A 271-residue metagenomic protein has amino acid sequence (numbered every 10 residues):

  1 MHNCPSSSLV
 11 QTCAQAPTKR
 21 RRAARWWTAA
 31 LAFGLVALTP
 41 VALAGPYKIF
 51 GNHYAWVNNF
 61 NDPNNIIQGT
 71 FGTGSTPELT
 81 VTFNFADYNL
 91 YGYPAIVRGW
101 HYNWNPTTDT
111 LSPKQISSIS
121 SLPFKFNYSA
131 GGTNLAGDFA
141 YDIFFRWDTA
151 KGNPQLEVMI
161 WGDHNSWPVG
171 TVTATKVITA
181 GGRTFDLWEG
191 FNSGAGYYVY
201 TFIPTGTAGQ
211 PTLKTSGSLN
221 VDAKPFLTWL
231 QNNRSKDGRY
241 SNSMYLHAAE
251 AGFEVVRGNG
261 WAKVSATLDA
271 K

Functional and structural regions predicted by a protein language model:
M1-A23: N-terminal secretory signal peptides that target proteins for export/translocation
T28-L38: Bacterial N-terminal signal peptides
L38-A44: Sec/Tat signal peptide C-region and signal peptidase I cleavage site
I49-Y128: N-terminal carbohydrate-binding/catalytic regions of secreted carbohydrate-active enzymes
P63, I67, G72-N84, G194 (+4 more regions): Surface-exposed extracytoplasmic segments
I96-I178: Extracellular-facing segments of soluble proteins and assemblies that are Gly/Ser/Thr-biased and enriched in aromatics
T149-K224: Short helix-loop boundary/capping segments
G209-K271: Long, compositionally biased interface segments
